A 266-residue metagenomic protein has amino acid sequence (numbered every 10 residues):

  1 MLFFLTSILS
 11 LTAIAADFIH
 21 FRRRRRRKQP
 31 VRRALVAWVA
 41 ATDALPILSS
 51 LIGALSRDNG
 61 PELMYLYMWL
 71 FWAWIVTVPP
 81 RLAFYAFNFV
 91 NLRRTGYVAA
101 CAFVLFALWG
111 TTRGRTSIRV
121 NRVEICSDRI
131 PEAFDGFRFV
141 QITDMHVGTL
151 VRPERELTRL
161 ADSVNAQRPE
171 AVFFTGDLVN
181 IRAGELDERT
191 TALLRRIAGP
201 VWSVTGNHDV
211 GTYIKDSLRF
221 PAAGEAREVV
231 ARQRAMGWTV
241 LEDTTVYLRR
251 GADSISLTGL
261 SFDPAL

Functional and structural regions predicted by a protein language model:
M1-T116: Non-catalytic terminal accessory segments
S7-S10, D17, S49-S50, S56 (+7 more regions): Generic serine detector
S10, N59, N88-N91, N121 (+3 more regions): Detector for Asparagine
E62-Y67, L92-Q167: N-terminal signal-anchor transmembrane helix
W74, E124-R129, T244, S261: Short, well-ordered turn and helix-capping elements at secondary-structure junctions
A133-L266: Soluble catalytic domains of enzymes that build or remodel membrane lipids, polysaccharides, and related
